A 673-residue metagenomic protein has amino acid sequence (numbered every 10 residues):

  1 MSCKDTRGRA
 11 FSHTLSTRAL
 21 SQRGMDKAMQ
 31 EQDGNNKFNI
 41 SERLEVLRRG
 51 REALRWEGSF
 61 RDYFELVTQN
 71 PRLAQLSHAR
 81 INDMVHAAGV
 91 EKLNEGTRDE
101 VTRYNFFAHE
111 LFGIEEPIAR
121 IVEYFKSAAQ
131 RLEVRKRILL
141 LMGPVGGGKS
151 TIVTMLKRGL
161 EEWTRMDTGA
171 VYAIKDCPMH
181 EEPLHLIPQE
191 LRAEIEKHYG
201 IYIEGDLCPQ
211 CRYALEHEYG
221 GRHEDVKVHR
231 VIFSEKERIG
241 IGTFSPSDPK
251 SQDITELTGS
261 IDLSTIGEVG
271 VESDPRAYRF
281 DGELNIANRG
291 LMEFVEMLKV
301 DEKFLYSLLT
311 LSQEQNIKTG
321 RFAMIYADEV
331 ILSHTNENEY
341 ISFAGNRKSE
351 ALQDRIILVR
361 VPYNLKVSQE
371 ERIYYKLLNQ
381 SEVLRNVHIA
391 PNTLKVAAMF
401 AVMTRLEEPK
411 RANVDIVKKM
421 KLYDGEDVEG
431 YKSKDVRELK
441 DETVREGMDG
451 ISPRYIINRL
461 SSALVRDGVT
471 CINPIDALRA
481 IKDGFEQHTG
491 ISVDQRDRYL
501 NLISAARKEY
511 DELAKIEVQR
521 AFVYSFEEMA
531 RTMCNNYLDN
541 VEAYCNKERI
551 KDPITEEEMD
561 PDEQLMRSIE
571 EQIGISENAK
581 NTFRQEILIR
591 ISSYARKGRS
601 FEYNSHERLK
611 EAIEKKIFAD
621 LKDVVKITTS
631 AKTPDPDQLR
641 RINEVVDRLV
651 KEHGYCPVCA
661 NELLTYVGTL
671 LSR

Functional and structural regions predicted by a protein language model:
T6, A10, T14-A19, A28: Ala/Thr-enriched low-complexity intrinsically disordered regions
G8, S16, E65-T68, V428: Short linear sequence elements within intrinsically disordered, low-complexity coil regions
R9, N36, G58-R61, Y104-N105 (+1 more regions): Short non-domain terminal segments
R23: Cationic, low-complexity basic patches in intrinsically disordered or flexible, solvent-exposed regions
G34-S77: Long, basic/Gly/Ser/Thr-rich N-terminal segments that mediate initial subcellular attachment or targeting
V67, P71-R673: Conserved ASCE/P-loop NTPase catalytic core
